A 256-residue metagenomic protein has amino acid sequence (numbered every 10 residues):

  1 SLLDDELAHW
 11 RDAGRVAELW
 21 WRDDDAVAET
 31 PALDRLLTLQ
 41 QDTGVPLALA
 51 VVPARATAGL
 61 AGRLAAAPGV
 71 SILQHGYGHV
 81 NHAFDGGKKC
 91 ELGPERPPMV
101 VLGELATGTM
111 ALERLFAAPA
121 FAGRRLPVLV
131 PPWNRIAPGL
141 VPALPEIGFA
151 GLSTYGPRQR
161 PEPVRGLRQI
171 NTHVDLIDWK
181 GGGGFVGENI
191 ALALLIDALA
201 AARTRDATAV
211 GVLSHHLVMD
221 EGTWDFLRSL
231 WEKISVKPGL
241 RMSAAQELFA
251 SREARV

Functional and structural regions predicted by a protein language model:
S1-S71, R114, F121, R125 (+1 more regions): Active-site beta->alpha N-cap acidic-glycine motif
L3-E6, A56-A65, S153-L167, N189-A201: Alpha-helical scaffolding within the catalytic cores of extracellular/periplasmic polymer-degrading hydrolases
R11-G14, G151-G156, T204-V256: C-terminal domain-boundary segment and adjacent tail
D23-D25, L49-P53, Q74-G76, V130-W133 (+3 more regions): A cross-domain feature marking catalytic cores of carbohydrate-active enzymes and several ubiquitous metabolic/repair
D25-P31, A50-A61, F84, V128-G139 (+3 more regions): Acidic-and-aromatic substrate-binding clefts and catalytic sites of carbohydrate-active enzymes
A83-E95: Surface-exposed, active-site-proximal loop segments in enzymatic domains
R96-D175, M219-F226: Catalytic domains of cell-wall/extracellular-matrix polysaccharide-remodeling enzymes, centered on de-N-acetylation
Q169-L217, G222: A conserved mid-domain beta-alpha-beta active-site/ligand-binding segment of alpha/beta enzyme cores
